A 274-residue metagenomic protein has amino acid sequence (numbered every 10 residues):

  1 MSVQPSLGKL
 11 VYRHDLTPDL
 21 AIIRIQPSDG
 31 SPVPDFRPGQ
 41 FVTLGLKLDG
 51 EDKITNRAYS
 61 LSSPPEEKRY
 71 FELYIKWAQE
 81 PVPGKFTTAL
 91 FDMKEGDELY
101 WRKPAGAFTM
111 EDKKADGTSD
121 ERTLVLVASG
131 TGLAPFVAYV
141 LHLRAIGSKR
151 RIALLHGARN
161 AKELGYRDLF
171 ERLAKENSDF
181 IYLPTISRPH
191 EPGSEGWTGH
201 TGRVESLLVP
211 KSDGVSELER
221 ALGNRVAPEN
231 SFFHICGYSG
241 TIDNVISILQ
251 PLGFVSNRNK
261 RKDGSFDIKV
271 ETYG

Functional and structural regions predicted by a protein language model:
S2-E95: Ferredoxin-reductase
Q4, L155, N160-G274: Reductase modules of NAD(P)H-dependent flavoproteins
G39, G132, Y238: Short, conserved phosphate/pyrophosphate- and ester-handling motifs at nucleotide-, phospho-/glycolipid
K47-E51, K103-F108: Short, charged beta-turn/beta-strand-edge "cap" motif at the junction between a beta-strand and an adjacent loop
L61, P135-A145: Histidine-anchored nucleotide/phosphate-binding helix
P104-S119: A short, basic/flexible loop-to-alpha-helix module at the beginning of a structural domain
T123-V127: Conserved beta-strand elements of the Class I
S129-P135: Ser/Thr-glycine-rich phosphate-binding loops at phosphate-binding pockets of nucleotides, nucleotide cofactors
